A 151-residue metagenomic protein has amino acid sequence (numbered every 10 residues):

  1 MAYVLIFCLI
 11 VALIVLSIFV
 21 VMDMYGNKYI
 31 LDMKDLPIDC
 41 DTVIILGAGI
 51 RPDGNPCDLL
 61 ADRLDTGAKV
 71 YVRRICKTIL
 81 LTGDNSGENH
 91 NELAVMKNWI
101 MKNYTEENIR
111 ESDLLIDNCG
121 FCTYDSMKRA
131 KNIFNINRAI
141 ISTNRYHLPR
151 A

Functional and structural regions predicted by a protein language model:
A2-D35: N-terminal type II signal-anchor transmembrane helix that functions as the membrane-insertion/stop-transfer segment
M22-A151: A structural signal for short, hydrophobic/glycine-enriched beta-strand patches
